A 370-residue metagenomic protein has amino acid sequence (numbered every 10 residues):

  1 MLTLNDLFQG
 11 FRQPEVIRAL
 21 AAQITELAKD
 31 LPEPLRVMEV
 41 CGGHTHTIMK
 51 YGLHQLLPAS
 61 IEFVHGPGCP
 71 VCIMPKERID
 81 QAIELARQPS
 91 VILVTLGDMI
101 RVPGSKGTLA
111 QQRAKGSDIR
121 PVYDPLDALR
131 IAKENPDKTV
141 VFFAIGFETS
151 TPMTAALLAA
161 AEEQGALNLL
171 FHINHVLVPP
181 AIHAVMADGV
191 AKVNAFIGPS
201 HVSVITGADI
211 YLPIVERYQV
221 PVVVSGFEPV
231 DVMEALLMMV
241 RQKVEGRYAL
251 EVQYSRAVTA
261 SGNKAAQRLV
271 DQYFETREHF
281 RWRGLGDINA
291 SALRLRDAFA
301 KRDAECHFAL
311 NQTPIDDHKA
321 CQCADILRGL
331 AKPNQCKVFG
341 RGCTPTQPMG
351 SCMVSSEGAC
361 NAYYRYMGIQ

Functional and structural regions predicted by a protein language model:
L2-D137, T151, A159-Q164, H172 (+4 more regions): Metallocofactor- and cofactor-centric catalytic cores in central/energy metabolism, strongly enriched
K138-F143, L157: Membrane-interface helix-loop-helix junctions at boundaries between adjacent transmembrane segments
P152-A156, H183-V185, G207-I210, E234-L236: A short secondary-structure junction signal
H172, V190-T259: A conserved active-site cap/scaffold subdomain adjacent to cofactor or substrate pockets
H175-I182, G262-A265: Short, conserved secondary-structure transition motifs
E234-D325: Internal helical hairpin/lid segments
